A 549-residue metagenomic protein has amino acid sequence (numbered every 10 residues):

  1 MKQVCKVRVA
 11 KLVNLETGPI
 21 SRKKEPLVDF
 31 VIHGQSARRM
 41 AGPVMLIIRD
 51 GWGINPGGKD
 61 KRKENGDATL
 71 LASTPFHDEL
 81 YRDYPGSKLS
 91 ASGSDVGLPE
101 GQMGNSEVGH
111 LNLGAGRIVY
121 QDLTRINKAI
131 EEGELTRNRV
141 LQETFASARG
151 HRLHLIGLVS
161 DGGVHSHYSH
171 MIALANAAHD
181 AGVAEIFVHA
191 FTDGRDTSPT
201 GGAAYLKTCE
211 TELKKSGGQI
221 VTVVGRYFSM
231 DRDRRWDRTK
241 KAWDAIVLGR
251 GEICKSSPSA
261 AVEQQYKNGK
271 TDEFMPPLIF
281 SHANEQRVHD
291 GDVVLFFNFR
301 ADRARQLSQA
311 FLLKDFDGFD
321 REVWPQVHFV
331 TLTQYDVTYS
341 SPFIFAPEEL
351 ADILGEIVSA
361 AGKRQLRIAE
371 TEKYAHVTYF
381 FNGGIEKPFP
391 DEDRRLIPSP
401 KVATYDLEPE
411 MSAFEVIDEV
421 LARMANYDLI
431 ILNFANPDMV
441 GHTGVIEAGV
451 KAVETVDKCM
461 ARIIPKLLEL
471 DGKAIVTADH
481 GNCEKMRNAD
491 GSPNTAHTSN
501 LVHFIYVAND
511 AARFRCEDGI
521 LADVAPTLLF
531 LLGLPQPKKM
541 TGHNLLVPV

Functional and structural regions predicted by a protein language model:
Q3, L12: Cationic, low-complexity basic patches in intrinsically disordered or flexible, solvent-exposed regions
V7, G18, E25-V549: Feature captures the catalytic ectodomains and active-site-proximal regions of enzymes that hydrolyze or transfer
